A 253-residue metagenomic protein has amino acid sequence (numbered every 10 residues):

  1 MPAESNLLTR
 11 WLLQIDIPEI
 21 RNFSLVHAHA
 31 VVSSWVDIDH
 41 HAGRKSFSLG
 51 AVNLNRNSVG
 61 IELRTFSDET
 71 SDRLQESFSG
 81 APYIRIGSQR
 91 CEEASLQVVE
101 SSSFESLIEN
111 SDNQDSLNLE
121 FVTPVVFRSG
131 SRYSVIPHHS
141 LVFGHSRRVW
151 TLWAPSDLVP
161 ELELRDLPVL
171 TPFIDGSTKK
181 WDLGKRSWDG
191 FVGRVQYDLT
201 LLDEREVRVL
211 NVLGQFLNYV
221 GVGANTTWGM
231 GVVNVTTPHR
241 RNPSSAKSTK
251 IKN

Functional and structural regions predicted by a protein language model:
M1-N253: RNA-interacting cores
